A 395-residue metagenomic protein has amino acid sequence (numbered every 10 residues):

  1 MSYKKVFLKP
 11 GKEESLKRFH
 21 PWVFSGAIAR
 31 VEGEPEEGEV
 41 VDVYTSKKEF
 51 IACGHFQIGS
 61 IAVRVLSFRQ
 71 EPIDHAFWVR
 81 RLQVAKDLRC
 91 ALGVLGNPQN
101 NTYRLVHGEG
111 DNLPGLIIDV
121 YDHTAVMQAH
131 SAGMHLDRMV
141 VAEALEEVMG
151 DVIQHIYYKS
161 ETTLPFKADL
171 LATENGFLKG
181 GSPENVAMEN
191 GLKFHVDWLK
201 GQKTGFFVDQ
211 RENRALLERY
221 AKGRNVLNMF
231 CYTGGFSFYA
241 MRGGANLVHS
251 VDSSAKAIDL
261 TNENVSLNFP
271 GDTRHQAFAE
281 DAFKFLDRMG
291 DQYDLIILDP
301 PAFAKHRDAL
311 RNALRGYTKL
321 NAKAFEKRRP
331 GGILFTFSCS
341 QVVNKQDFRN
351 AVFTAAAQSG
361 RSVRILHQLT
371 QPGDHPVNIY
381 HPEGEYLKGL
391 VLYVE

Functional and structural regions predicted by a protein language model:
M1-D122: Non-catalytic accessory regions of SAM-dependent methyltransferases
V106-D119, H135-F207, E385: Non-catalytic substrate-recognition/targeting regions of SAM-dependent transferases
G223-Y232: Conserved class I S-adenosyl-L-methionine
T233-N246: Conserved SAM-binding loop of SAM-dependent methyltransferases across substrates and taxa, primarily the Class I
L247-D252: Conserved SAM-binding motif I beta-strand of class I
K256-I297: S-adenosyl-L-methionine
Y293-K323: Mobile active-site "lid"/loop adjacent to the S-adenosyl-L-methionine
I333-E395: C-terminal catalytic and target-recognition region of SAM-dependent MTase-like enzymes, primarily methyltransferases
